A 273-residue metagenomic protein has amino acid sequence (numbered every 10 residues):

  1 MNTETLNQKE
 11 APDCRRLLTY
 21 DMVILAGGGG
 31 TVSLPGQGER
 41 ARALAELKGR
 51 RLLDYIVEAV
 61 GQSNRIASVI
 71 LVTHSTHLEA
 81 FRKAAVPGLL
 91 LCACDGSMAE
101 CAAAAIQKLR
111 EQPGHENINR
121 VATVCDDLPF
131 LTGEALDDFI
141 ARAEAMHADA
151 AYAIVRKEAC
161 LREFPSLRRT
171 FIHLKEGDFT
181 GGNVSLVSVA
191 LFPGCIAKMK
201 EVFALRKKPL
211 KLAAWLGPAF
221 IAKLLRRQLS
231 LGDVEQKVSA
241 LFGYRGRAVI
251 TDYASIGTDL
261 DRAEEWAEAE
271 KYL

Functional and structural regions predicted by a protein language model:
M1-G38: N-terminal nucleotide-binding beta1-loop-alpha1 segment
Y20-I24, L53, S68-V69: Hydrophobic targeting segments
R50-R65: A short, N-terminal amphipathic alpha-helix
N64-L90: Acidic donor-binding segment of Leloir-type glycosyltransferases
K83-R120, F130-L131: Short phosphate-binding loop-to-helix
V124-D126: Active-site acidic Asp-centered loop
T132-A240, T251-S255: Conserved core of the sugar-phosphate nucleotidyltransferase
R262: Short, conserved phosphate/pyrophosphate- and ester-handling motifs at nucleotide-, phospho-/glycolipid
